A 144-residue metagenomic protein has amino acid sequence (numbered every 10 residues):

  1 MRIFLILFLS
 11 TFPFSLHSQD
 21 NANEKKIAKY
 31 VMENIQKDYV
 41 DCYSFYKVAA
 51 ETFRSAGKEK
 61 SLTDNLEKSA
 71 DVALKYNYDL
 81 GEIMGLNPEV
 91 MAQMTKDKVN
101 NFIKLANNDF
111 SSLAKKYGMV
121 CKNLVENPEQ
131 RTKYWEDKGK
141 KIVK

Functional and structural regions predicted by a protein language model:
I3-S15: Sec-dependent N-terminal signal peptides
I6, Y30-V31, D109: Generic detector of short alpha-helix boundary/capping microenvironments and adjacent low-complexity segments
F14, D38-Y39, Y117: Generic detector of short, well-ordered, non-transmembrane alpha-helical segments enriched in hydrophobic residues
L16-K26: Cleaved targeting-peptide boundary
H17, D41-C42, V120: Generic detector of isolated residues embedded in canonical secondary-structure elements
A28-G85: Short N-proximal segments of mature Sec-exported proteins
N65-K144: Compact alpha-helical subdomains of small soluble proteins
